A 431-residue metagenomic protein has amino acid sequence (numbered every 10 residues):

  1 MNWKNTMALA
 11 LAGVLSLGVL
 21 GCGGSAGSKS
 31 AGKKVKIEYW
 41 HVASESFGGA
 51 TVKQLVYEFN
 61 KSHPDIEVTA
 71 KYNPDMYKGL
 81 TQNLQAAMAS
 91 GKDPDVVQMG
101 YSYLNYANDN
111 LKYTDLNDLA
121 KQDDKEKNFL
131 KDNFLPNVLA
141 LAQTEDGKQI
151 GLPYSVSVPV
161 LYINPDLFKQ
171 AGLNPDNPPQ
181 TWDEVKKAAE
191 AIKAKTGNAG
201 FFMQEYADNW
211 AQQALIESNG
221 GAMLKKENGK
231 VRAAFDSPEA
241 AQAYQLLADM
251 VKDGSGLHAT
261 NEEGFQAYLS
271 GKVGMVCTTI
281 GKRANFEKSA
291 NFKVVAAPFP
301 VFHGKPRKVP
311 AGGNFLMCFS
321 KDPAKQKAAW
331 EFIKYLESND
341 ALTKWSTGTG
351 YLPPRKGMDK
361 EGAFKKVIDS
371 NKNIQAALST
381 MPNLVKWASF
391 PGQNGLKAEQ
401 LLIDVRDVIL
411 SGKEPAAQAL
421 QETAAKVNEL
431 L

Functional and structural regions predicted by a protein language model:
M1-E38, K61, Q418-Q421, A425-L431: Short, low-complexity disordered leader/linker segments with a strong preference for bacterial N-terminal type II
V42, Q54-V56, A211-S218, Y244-E331: Extracytoplasmic/periplasmic substrate-binding proteins
A43, E58, D115-K121, G281-A284 (+1 more regions): Mature extracytoplasmic/periplasmic domains
E58, S62-F134, Q170-G172, G274-M275 (+2 more regions): Extracytoplasmic "Venus flytrap"/periplasmic binding protein-like
S102-V158, K186, A214-L215, V295-A297 (+2 more regions): Hinge/lid segment of periplasmic solute-binding proteins
L141-Y154, P159, K169, D183-R232 (+1 more regions): Extracytoplasmic/periplasmic solute-binding protein
A188-A191, G229-H258: Glycine-centered hinge/linker elements that transmit conformational signals in sensory and ligand-binding systems
N373-K426: C-terminal capping/gating helix-and-loop segments adjacent to ligand/active sites or protein-protein/ligand interfaces
